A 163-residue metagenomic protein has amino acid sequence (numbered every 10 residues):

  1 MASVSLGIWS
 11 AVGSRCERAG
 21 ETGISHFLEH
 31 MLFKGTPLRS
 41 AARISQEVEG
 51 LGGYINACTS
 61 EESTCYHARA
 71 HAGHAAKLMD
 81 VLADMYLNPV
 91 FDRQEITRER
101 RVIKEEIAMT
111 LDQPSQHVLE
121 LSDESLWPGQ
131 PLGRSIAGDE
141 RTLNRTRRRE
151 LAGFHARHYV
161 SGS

Functional and structural regions predicted by a protein language model:
M1-R43, H67-A70, D80-L82, A152-S163: His/Glu-rich zincin catalytic helix
A41-S163: Charge-rich, well-structured scaffold segments of protease-associated domains
